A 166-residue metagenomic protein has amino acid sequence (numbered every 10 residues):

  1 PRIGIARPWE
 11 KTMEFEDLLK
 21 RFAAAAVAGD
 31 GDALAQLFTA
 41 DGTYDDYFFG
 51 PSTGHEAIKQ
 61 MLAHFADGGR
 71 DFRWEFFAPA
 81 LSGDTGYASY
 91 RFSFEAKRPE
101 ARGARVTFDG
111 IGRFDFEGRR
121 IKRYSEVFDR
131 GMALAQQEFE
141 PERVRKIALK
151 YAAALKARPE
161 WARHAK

Functional and structural regions predicted by a protein language model:
P1-T12: Short, Lys/Arg-enriched N-terminal segments with co-localized hydrophobic residues within the first ~10-30 amino acids
P8, T43-Y44, Y124-V127: Intrinsically disordered, low-complexity regulatory regions of eukaryotic regulatory proteins
M13-L37: Short acidic-aromatic low-complexity motifs
K20-A23, T53-L62, W161-A165: Short N-terminal helix-initiation segments at or just after the protein's N-terminus
G31-D84: A solvent-exposed, acidic/Ser-Thr-rich amphipathic alpha-helical stretch
A63-K166: A beta-strand edge to alpha-helix "cap/lid" segment located at domain peripheries
